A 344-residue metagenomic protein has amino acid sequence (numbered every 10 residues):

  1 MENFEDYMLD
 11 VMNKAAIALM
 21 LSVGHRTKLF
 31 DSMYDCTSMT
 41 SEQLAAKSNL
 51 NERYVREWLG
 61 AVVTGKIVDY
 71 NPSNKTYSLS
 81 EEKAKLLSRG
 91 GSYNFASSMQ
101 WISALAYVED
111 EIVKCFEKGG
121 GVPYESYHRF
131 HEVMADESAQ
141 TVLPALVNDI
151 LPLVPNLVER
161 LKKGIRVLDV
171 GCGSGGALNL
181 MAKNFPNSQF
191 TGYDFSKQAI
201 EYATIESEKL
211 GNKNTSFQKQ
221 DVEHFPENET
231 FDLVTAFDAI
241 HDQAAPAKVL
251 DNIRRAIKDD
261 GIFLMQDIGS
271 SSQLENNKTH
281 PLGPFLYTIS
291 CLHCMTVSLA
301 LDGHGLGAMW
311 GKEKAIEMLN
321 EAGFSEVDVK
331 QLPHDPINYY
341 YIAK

Functional and structural regions predicted by a protein language model:
D10-A15, V23-G24, S32, A61-I165: Conserved Class I S-adenosyl-L-methionine-dependent methyltransferase catalytic core
L21-M39: Short amphipathic alpha-helical interface segments
S41-A46: A short acidic, leucine-rich amphipathic alpha-helix
L50-A61: Short amphipathic alpha-helical interaction segments
Y107-P246: Conserved adenosyl
A247-D259: A short glycine-rich, Lys/Arg-flanked "PGG" loop and its adjoining helix->strand segment in the class I
Q266-E321, D328: C-terminal alpha-helical "lid/dimerization" subdomain adjacent to the S-adenosyl-L-methionine
A322-K344: Core SAM-dependent methyltransferase catalytic element
